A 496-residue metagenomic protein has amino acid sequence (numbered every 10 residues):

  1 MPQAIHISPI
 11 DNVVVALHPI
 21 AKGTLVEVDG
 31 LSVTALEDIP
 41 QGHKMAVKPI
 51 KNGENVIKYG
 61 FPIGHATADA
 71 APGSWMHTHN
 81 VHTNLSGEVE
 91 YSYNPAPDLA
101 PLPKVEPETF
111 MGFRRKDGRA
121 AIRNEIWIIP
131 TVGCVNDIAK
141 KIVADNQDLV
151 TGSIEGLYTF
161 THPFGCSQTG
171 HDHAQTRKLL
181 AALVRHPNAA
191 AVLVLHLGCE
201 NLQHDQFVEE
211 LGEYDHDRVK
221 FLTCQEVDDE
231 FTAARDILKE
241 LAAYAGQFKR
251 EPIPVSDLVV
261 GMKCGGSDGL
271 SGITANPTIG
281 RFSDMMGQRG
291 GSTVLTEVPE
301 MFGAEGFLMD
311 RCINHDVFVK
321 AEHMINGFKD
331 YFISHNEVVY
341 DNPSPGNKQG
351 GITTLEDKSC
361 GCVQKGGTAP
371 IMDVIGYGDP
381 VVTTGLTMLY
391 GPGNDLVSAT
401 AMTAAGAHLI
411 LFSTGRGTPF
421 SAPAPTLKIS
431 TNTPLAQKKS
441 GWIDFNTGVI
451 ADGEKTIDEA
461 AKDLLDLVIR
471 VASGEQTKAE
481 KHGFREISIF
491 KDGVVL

Functional and structural regions predicted by a protein language model:
M1-L409, R416-L496: Metallocofactor- and cofactor-centric catalytic cores in central/energy metabolism, strongly enriched
